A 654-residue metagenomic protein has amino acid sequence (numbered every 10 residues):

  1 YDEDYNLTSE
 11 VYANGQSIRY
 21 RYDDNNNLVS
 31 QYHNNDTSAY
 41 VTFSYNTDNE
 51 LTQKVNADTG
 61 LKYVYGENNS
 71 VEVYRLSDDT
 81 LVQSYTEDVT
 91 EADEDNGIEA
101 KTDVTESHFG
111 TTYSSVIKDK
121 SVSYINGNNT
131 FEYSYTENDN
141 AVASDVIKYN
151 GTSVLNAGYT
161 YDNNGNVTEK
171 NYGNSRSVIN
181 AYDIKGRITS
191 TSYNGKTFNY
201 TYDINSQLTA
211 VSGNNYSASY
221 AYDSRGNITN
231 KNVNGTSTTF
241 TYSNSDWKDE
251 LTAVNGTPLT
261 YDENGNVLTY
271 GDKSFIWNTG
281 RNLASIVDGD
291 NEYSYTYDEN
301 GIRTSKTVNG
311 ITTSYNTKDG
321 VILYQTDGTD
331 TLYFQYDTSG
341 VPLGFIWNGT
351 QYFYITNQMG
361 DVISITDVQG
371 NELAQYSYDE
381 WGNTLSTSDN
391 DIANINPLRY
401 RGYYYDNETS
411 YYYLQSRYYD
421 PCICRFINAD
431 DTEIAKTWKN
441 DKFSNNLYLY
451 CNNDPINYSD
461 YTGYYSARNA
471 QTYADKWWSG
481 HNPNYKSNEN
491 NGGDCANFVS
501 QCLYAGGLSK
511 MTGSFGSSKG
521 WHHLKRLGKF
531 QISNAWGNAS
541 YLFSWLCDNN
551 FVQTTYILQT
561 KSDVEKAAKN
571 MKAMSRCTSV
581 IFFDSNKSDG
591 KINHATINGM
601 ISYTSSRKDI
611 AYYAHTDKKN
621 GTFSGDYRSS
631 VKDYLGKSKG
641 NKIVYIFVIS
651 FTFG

Functional and structural regions predicted by a protein language model:
Y1-Y12, Q16-N56, G60-Y172, S177-A181 (+19 more regions): Beta-strand elements of repeat-based all-beta scaffolds
Y159, N163, V167, F240-N244 (+4 more regions): A motif-centric feature for acidic-aromatic and gly/ser/thr-rich catalytic loops and repeats
Y354-I355, S364, R399, L449 (+4 more regions): Structural recognition of the beta-strand scaffold that forms the well-ordered cores of secreted hydrolase catalytic
S459-Y465: Polybasic, low-complexity binding patches
Y465-N534: N-terminal capping segments
G520-A611, D617-K618: ...with weaker cross-activation on analogous glycine-rich loops/strands in unrelated enzymes
A611, H615-D617, S624-G654: Low-complexity, Gly/Ser/Thr/Pro-rich intrinsically disordered linker/tail segments
